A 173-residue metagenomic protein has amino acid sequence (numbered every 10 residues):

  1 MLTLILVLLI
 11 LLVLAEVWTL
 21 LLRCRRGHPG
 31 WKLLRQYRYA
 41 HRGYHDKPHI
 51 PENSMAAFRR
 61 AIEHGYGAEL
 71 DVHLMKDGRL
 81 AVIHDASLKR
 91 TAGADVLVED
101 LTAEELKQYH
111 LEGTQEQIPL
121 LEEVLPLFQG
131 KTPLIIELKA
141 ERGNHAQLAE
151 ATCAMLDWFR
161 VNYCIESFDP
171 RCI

Functional and structural regions predicted by a protein language model:
L2-I173: Phosphate-group recognition and catalysis centered on beta-loop-alpha active-site segments
